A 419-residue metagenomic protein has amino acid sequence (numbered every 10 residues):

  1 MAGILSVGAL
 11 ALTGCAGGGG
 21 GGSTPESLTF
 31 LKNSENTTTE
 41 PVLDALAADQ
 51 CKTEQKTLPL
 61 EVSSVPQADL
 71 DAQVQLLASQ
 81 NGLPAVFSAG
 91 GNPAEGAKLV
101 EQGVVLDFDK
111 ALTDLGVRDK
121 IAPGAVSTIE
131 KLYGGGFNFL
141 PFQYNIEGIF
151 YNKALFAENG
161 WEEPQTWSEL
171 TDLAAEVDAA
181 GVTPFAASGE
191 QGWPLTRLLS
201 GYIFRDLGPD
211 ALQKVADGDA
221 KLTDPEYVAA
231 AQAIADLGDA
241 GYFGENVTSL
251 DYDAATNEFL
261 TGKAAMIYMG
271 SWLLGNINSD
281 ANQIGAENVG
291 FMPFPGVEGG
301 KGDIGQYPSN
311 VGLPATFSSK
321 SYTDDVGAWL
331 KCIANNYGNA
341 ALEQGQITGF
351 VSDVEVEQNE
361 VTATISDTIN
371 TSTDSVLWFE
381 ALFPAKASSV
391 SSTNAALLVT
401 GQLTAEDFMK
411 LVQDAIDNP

Functional and structural regions predicted by a protein language model:
A2-A97, D114, A341, A415-P419: Conserved N-terminal structural module of periplasmic/extracytoplasmic solute-binding proteins
T53-V65, L83, E158-E162, D236-S249 (+2 more regions): A local structural motif
S64-Q73, P93-A94, Q165-D172, N246-L260: Short helix-initiation/N-cap motifs at beta->coil->alpha
N92-E147, L198: Hinge/lid segment of periplasmic solute-binding proteins
Y133-F142, E147, T171-A220: Extracytoplasmic/periplasmic solute-binding protein
N159, A240, A281-Q344: Extracytoplasmic/periplasmic substrate-recognition and gating elements
A216, G345-G349, A363-P419: C-terminal capping/gating helix-and-loop segments adjacent to ligand/active sites or protein-protein/ligand interfaces
A216-V247: Glycine-centered hinge/linker elements that transmit conformational signals in sensory and ligand-binding systems
